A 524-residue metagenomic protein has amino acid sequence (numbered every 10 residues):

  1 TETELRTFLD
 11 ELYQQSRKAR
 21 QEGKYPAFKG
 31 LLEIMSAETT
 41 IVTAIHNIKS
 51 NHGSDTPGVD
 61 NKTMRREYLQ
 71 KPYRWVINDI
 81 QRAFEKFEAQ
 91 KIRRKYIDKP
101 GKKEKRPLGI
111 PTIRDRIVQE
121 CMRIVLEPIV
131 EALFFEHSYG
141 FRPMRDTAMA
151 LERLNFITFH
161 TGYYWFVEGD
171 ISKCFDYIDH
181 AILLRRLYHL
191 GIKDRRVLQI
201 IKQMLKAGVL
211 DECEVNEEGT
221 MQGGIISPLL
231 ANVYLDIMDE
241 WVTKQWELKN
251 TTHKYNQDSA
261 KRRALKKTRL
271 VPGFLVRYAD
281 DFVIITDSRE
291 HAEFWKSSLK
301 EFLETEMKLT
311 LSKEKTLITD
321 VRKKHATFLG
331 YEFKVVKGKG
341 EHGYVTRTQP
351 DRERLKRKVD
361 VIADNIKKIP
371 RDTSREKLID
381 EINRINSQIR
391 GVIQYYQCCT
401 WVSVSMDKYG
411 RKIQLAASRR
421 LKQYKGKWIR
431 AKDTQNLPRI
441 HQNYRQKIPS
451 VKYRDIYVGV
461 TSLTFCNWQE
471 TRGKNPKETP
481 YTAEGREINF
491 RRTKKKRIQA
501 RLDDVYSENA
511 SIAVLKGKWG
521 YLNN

Functional and structural regions predicted by a protein language model:
T1, Q70, E88-K95: Extended, charge-enriched "interface" segments that sit outside catalytic cores
T1-R74: Non-catalytic, polymerase-adjacent accessory regions of viral genome-replication enzymes
T3-E11, Q15-R17, R289, L329-N523: Active-site and adjacent loop segments of nucleotide-processing enzymes that use two-metal-ion phosphate chemistry
Q14, K18-Y25, T40-I41, S54-P57 (+13 more regions): Intrinsically disordered or highly flexible coil/loop and linker segments, enriched in small and charged/polar residues
G23, G109-R123, L133-F134, T147-A148 (+2 more regions): Duplex nucleic acid-engaging cores and interfaces of nucleic-acid transaction enzymes
E67, P111, I285-D287: Short hydrophobic/aromatic beta-strand micro-patches that form the beta-sheet surface supporting nucleotide- or nucleic
V76, K91, K95, E136-H137 (+4 more regions): Conserved polymerase palm-domain catalytic core
I77, K102-K105: Structured, charged N-terminal subsegments at the starts of enzyme catalytic cores and at intra-chain domain/subunit
